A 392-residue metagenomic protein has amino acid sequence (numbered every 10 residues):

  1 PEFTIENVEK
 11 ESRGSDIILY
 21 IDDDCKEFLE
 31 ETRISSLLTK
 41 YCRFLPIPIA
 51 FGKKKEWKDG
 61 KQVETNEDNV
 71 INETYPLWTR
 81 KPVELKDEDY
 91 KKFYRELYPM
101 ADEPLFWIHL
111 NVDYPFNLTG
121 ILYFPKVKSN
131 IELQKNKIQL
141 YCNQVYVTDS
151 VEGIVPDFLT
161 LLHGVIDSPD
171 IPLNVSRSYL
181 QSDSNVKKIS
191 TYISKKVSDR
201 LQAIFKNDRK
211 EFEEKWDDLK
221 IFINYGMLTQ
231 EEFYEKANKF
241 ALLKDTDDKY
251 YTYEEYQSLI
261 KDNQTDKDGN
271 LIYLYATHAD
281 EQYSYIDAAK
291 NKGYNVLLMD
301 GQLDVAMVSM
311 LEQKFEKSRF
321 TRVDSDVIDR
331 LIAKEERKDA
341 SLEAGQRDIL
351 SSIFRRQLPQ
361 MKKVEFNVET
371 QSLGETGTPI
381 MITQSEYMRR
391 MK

Functional and structural regions predicted by a protein language model:
P1-K392: Conserved GHKL (Bergerat-fold) ATPase module
